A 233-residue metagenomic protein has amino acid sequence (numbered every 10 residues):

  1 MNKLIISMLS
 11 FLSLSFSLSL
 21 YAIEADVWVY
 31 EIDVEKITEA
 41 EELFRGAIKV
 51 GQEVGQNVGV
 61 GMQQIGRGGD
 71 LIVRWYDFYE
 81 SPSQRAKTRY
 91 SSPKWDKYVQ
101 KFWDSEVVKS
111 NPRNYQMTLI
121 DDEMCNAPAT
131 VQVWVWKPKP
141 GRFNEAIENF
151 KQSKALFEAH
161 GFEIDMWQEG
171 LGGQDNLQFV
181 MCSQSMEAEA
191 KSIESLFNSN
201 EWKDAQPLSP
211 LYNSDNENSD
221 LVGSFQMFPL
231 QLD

Functional and structural regions predicted by a protein language model:
M1-M8: Bacterial N-terminal signal peptides that target proteins for export
L9-S10, L14: Hydrophobic helical h-region of N-terminal Sec-dependent signal peptides in bacterial secretory/periplasmic proteins
S17-S19: N-terminal signal peptide c-region/cleavage motif recognized by signal peptidases
Y21-D233: Short S/T/G/P-rich N-terminal loop/turn motif that feeds into the first structured element of a domain
